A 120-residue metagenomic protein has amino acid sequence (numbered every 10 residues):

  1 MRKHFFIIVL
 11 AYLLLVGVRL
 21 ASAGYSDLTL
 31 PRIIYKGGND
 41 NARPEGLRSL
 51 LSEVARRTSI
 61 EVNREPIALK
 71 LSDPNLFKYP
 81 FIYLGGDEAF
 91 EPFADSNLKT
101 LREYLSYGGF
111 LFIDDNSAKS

Functional and structural regions predicted by a protein language model:
M1-H4: Positively charged n-region of N-terminal signal peptides that target proteins for export
F6-I7, A23: General helical structural elements
I7-G17: Bacterial N-terminal signal peptides
S22-F81, G85-A89: Aromatic-Pro/Gly-enriched surface loop or interdomain linker that acts as a lid/target-recognition segment
L30, F81-S120: Short alpha-beta junction capping motif
